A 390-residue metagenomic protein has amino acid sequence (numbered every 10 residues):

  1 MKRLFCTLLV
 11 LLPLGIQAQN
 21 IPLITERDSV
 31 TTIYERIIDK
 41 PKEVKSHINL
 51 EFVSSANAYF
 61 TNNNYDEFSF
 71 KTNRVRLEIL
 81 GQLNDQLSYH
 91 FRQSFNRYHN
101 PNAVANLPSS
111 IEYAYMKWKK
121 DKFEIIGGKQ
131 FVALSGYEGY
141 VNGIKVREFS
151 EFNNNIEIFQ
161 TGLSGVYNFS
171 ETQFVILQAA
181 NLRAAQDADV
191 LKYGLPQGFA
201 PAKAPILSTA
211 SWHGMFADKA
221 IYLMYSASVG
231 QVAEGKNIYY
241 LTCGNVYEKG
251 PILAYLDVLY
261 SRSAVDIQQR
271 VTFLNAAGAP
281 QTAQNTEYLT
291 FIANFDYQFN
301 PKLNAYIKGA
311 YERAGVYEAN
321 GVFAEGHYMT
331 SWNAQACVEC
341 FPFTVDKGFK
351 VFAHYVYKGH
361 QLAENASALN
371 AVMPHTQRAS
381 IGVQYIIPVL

Functional and structural regions predicted by a protein language model:
M1-V30, P388-L390: Cleavable N-terminal export/targeting peptides
Q17-V53: N-terminal periplasmic/intermembrane-space "pro-region" immediately following the signal or transit peptide
I21-T25, S55-Y65, A103-V104, E124 (+2 more regions): Outer-membrane beta-barrel pore domains
I33-R36, R76-E78, A114-K117, S164-V166 (+5 more regions): Outer-membrane beta-barrel architecture
D39-A58, Y65-A185, H213-A217: Outer membrane beta-barrel
N73, S110, D121, F159 (+5 more regions): Exposed loop/turn and edge beta-strand positions of beta-sandwich/beta-sheet ligand-binding modules
E138-Y140, D189-V190, Q268: Short aromatic-enriched loop/helix-cap "lid" or pocket-rim segments at secondary-structure transitions that line
Q178, L182-Y240: Loop-centered beta-sheet repeat module
